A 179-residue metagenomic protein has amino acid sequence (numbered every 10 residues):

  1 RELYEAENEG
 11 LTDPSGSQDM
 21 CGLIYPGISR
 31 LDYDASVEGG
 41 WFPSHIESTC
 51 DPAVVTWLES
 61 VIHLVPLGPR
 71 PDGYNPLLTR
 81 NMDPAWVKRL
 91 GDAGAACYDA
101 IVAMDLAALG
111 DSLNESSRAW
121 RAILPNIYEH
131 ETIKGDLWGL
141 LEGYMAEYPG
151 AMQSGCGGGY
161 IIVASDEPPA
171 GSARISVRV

Functional and structural regions predicted by a protein language model:
R1: DPxDG-like acidic metal-binding loop motif
Y4-P14, Q18-S154, I162-V179: C-terminal nucleotide
